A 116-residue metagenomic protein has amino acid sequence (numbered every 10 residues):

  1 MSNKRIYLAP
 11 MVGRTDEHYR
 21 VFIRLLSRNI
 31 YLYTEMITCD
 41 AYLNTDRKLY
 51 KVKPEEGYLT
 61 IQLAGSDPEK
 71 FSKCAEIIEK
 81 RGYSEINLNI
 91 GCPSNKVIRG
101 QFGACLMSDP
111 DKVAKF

Functional and structural regions predicted by a protein language model:
M1-Y7: Extreme N-terminal starter segment of soluble prokaryotic enzymes
M11-R81: Glycine-rich, positively charged N-terminal anion/phosphate-binding segment
T34, E85-P93: Non-cysteine beta-strand/loop elements that form the S-adenosyl-L-methionine
D40, C92-K96: Feature marks short, surface-exposed loop/turn motifs that line or immediately flank catalytic pockets and channel
K51-T60, G103-F116: Alpha-helix-loop-beta-strand connector modules within alpha/beta enzyme cores
E76-E79, K96, L106: Glycine/small-residue-rich loop that forms an oxyanion/phosphate-binding "nest" at active or ligand-binding sites
I98-F102: Short acidic, glycine/proline-rich loop/turn micro-motifs
